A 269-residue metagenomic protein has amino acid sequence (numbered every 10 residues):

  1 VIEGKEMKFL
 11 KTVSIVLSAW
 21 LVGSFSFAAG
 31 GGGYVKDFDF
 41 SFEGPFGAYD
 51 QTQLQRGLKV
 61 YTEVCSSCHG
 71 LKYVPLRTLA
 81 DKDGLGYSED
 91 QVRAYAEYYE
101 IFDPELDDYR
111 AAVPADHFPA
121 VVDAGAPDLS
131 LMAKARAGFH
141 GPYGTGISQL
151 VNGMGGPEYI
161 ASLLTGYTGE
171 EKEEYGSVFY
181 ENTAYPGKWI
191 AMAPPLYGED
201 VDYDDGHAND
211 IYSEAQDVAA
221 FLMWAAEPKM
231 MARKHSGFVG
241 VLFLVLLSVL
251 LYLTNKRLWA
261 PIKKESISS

Functional and structural regions predicted by a protein language model:
K5-L17: Bacterial N-terminal signal peptides that target proteins for export
G23-F25: N-terminal signal peptide c-region/cleavage motif recognized by signal peptidases
Y34-K59, G70-D81, G206-A208, A226 (+1 more regions): Electrostatic cytochrome c docking/interface patches
Y61-K72, V218, L222: The canonical Cys-X-X-Cys-His
H69-V74, K134, A193, Y197: Detector for the c-type heme attachment site
E97-W189: Membrane-proximal low-complexity regions enriched in glycine and acidic/polar residues
A184-P186, I190-E227: Extended, hydrophilic extramembrane loops/domains of integral membrane proteins
R233-S236, L242-S269: Juxtamembrane interface at the cytosolic side of transmembrane helices
